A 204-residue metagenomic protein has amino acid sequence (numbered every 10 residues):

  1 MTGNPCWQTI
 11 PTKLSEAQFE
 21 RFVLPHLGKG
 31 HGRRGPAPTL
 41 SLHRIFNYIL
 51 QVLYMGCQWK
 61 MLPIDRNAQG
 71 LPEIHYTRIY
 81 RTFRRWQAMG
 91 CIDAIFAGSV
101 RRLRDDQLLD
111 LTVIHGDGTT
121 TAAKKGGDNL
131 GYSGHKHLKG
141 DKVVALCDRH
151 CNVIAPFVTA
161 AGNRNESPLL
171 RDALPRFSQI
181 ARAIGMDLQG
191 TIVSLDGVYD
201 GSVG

Functional and structural regions predicted by a protein language model:
M1-G204: Short alpha-helical elements
